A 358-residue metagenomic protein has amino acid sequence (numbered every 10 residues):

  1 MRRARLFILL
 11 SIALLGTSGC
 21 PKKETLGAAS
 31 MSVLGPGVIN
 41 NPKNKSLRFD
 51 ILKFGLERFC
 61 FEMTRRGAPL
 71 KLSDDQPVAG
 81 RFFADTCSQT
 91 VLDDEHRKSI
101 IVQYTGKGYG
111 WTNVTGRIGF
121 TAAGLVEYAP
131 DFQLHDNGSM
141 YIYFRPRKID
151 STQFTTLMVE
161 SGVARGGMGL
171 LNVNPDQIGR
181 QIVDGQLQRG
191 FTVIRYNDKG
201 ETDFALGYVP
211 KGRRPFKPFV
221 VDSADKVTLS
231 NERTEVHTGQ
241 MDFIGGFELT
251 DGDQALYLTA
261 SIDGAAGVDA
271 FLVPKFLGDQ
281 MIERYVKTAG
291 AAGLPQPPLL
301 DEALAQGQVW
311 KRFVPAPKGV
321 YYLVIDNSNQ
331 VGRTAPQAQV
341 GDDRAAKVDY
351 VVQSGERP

Functional and structural regions predicted by a protein language model:
M1-I8: Bacterial N-terminal signal peptides that target proteins for export
G16-G19: C-terminal motif of bacterial Sec signal peptides marking the signal peptidase cleavage site
K23-F219: Extracellular/lumenal and peripheral-membrane lipid-interaction modules
K211-H237: Glycan-recognition and processing domains
P218-V227, V320-P358: C-terminal edge strands of extracellular/lumenal beta-sandwich accessory domains
L229-T259, V273-F276: Non-catalytic, beta-strand-enriched accessory regions in extracellular/secretory proteins and membrane protein
R233-M241, A265-Q308, Q353-G355: Surface-exposed beta-strand/loop patches in noncatalytic accessory domains and peripheral targeting/linker segments
G246-F271, K311-F313, Y321-D326, R333-A335 (+1 more regions): Hydrophobic beta-strand segments within beta-rich accessory/binding domains
